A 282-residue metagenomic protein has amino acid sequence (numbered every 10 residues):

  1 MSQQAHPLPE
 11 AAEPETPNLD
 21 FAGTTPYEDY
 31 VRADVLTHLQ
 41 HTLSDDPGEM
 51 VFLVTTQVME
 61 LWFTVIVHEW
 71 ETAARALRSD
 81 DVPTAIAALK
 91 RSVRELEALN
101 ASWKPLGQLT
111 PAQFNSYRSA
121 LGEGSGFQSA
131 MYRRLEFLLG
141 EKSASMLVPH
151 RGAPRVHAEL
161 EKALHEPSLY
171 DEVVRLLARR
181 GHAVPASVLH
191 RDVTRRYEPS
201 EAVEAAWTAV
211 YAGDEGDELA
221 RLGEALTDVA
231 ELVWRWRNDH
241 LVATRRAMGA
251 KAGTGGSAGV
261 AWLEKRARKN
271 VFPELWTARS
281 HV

Functional and structural regions predicted by a protein language model:
S2-V282: Surface-exposed peri-terminal alpha-helical interaction modules
